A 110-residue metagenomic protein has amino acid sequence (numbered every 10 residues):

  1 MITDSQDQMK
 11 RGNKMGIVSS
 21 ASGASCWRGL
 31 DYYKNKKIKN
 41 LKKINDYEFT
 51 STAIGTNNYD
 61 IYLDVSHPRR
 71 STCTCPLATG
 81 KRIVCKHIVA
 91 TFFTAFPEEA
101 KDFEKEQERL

Functional and structural regions predicted by a protein language model:
M1-L110: Long, low-complexity, compositionally biased intrinsically disordered regions
